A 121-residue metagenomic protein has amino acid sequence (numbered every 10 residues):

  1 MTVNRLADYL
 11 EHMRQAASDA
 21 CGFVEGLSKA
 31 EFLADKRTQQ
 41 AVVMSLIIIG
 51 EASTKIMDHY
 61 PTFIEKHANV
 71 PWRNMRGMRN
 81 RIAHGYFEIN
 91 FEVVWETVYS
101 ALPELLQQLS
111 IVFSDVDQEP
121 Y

Functional and structural regions predicted by a protein language model:
M1-Y121: Solvent-exposed interaction patches of small proteins and small membrane subunits
